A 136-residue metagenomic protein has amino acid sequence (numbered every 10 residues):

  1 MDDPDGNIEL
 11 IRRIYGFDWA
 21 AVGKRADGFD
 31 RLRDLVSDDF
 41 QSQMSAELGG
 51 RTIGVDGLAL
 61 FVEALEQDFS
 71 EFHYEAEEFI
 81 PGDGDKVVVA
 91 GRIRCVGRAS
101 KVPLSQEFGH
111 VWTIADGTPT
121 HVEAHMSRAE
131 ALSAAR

Functional and structural regions predicted by a protein language model:
M1-D39: Short acidic-aromatic low-complexity motifs
F29-V87: A solvent-exposed, acidic/Ser-Thr-rich amphipathic alpha-helical stretch
G54, A99-V102, E130-R136: A short, polar/proline- and glycine-enriched secondary-structure boundary/capping micro-motif
Y74-I80, R94, E107-T113: Hydrophobic/aromatic beta-strand elements that line small-molecule binding cavities or substrate pockets in beta-rich
A90-V96: Generic short beta-strand segments
E107-S133: Short beta-strand edge/turn micro-motifs at domain boundaries
